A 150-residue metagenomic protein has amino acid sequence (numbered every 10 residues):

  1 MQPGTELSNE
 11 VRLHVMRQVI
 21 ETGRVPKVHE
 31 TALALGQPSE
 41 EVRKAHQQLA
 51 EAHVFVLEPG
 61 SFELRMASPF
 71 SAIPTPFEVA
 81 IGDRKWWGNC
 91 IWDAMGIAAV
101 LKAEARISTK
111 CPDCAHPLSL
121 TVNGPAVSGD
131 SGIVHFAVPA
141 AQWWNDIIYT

Functional and structural regions predicted by a protein language model:
M1-H14: Short alpha-helical segments that sit at the start of domains
L13-E21: Short, amphipathic alpha-helical "recognition" segments used to contact nucleic acids or chromatin
E21-A34: Short acidic, hydrophobic short linear motifs in intrinsically disordered regions
G36-E51: Short amphipathic alpha-helical interaction segments
A50-S61: A short, conserved structural fragment
G60-S71: Minor-groove-contacting beta-hairpin "wing" of winged helix-turn-helix DNA-binding domains
A72-I81: A short, surface-exposed helix-loop junction/capping segment
R84-T150: Mid-protein regulatory/catalytic core that forms ligand/cofactor-binding pockets and protein-protein interaction
